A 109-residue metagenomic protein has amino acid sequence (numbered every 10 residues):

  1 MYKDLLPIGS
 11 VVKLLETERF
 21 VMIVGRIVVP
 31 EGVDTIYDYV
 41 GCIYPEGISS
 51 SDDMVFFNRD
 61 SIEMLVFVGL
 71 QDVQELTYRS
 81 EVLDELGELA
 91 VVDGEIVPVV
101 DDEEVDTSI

Functional and structural regions predicted by a protein language model:
D4-L6: Short, well-ordered loop/turn sites that connect or cap secondary structure elements
R19-V29: Short beta-strand-centered aromatic/proline hotspots
G25, Y39-Y44: Canonical SH2 domain fold
V29-Y39: Short, solvent-exposed secondary-structure boundary/capping segments
C42-I109: Intrinsically disordered, low-complexity, charged/polar segments
